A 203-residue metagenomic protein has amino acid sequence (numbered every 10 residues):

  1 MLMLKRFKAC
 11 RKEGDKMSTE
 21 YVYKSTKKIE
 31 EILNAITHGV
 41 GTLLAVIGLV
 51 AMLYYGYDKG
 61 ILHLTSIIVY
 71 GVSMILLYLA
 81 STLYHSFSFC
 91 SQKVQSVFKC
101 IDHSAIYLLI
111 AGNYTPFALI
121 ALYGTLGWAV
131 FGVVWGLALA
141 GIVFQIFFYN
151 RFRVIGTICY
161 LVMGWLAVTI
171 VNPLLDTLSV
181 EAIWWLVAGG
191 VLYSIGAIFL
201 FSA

Functional and structural regions predicted by a protein language model:
L4-F7, E13-A203: Multi-pass alpha-helical transmembrane bundles in non-GPCR membrane proteins that perform intramembrane catalysis
